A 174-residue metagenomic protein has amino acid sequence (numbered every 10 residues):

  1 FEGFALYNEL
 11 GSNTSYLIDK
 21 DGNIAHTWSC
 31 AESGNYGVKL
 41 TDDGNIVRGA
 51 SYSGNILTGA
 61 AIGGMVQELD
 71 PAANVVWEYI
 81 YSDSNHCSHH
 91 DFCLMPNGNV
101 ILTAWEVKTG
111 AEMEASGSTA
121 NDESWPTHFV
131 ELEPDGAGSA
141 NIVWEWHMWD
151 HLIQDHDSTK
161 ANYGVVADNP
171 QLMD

Functional and structural regions predicted by a protein language model:
F1-D174: Histidine-/acidic-rich catalytic cores in large beta-rich domains
